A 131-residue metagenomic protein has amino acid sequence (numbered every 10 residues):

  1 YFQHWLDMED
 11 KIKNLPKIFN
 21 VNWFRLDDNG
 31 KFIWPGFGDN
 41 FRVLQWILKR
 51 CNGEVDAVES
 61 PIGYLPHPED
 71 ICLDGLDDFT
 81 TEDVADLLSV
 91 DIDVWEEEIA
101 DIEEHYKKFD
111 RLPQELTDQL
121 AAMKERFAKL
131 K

Functional and structural regions predicted by a protein language model:
Y1-K131: Flexible, glycine-rich loop/tail regions that form catalytic "lids" or insertion modules at the edges of active sites
